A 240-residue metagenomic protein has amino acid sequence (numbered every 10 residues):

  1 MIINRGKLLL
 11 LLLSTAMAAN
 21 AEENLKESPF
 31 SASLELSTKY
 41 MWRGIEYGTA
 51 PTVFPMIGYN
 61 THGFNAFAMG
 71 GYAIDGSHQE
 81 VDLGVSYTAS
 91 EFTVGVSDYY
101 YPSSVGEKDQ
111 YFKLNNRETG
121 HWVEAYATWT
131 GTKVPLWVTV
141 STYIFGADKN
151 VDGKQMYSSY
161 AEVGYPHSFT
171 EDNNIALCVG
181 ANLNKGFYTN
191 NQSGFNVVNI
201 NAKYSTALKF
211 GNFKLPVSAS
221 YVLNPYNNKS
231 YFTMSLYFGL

Functional and structural regions predicted by a protein language model:
M1-P29: Cleavable N-terminal export/targeting peptides
E22-A73: Short glycine/proline- and aromatic-enriched beta-strand/turn motifs that initiate or cap beta-hairpins
E22-P29, G95, T130-P135, H167-I175 (+1 more regions): Short loop/turn motifs that connect adjacent beta-strands in outer-membrane beta-barrel proteins
S28, T49-V53, N60, S77-V81 (+6 more regions): Residues that define the transmembrane beta-barrel architecture of outer-membrane proteins
L34-Y40, G63-I74, V94-P102, D109-Y111 (+3 more regions): Transmembrane beta-strand segments that form the barrel wall of outer-membrane beta-barrel proteins
G44-G48, H78-D82, V105-K113, D148-Q155 (+2 more regions): Outer-membrane beta-barrel translocator domains and adjoining extracellular loop/strand segments of Gram-negative
K113-G186: Detector for outer-membrane/organellar transmembrane beta-barrel domains, recognizing the amphipathic beta-strand
A202, T206-L208, N228-L240: Outer-membrane beta-barrel "beta-signal"
